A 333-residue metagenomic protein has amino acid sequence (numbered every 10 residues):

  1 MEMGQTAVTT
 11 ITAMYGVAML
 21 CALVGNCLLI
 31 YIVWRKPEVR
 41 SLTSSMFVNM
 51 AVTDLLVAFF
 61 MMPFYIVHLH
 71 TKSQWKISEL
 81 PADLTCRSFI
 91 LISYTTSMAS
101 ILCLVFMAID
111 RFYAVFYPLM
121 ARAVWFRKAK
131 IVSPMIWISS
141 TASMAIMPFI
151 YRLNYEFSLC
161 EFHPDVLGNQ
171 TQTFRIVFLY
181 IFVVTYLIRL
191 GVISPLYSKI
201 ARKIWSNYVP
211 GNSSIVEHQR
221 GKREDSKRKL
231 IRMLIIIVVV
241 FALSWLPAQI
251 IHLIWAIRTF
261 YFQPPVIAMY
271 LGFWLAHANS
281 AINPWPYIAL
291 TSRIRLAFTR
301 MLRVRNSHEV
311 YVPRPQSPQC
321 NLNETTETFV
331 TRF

Functional and structural regions predicted by a protein language model:
M1-M3, E38, S206-I231, S292-F333: Intrinsically disordered regulatory tails of 7TM GPCRs
M1-V24, F333: Extracellular N-terminal segment of 7TM GPCRs
V8-G16, T43-F106, Y117: Extracellular TM2-ECL1-early TM3 structural module of rhodopsin-like
T53, G168-Q170, R202-A248: Intracellular effector-coupling site of seven-transmembrane GPCRs, centered on the ICL3-to-TM6 transition
L56, V67-H70, T96-F106, Y113 (+2 more regions): Fourth transmembrane helix
T71-T95, A142-L187: Loop architecture of class A 7-transmembrane GPCRs
Q172, I176-Y186, F241, P247-Y287: Extracellular loop 3-seventh transmembrane helix
V192-I193, I250-L253, Y270-P315: Seventh transmembrane helix
